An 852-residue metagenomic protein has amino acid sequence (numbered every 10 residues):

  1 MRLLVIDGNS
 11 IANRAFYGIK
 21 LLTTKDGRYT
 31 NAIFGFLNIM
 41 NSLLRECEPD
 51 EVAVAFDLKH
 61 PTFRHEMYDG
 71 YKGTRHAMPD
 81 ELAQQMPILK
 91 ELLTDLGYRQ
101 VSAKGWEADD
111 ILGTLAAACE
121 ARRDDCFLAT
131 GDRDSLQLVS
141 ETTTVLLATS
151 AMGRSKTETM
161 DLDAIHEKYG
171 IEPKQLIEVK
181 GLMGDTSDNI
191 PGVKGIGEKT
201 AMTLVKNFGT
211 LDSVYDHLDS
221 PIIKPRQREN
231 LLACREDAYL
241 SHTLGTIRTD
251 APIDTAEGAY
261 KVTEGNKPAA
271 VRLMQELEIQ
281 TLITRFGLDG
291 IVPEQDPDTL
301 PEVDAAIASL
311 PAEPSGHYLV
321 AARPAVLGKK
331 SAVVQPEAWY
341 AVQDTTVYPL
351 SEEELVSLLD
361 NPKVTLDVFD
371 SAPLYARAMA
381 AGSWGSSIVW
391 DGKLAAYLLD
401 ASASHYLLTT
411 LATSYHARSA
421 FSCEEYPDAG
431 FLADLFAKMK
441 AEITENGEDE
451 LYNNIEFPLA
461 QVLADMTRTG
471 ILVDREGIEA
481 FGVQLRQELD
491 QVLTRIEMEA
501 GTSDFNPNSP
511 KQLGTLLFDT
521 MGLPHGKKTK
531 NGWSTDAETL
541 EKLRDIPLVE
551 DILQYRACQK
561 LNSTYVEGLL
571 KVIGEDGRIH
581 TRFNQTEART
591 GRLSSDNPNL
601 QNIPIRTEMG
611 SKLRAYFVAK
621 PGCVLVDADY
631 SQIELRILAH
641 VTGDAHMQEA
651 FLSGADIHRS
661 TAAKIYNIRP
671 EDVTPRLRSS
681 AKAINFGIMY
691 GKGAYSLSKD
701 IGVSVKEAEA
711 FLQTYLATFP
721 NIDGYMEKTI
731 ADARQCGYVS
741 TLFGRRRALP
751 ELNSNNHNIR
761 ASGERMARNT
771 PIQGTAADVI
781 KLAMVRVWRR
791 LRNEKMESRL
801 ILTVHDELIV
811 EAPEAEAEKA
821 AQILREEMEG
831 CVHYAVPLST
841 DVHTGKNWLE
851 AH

Functional and structural regions predicted by a protein language model:
L3-L4, G8, R14-E51, D69-G70 (+5 more regions): Conserved RNase H-like, two-metal-ion catalytic cores of nucleic-acid enzymes
T23, G73-I253: Extended two-metal-dependent nuclease catalytic cores across DNA- and RNA-processing enzymes
R99-S102, M152-K180, A332-L463, Q487 (+1 more regions): Active-site-proximal helix-loop-helix substrate-binding element of RNase H-like nuclease domains
C234-E353, T365, F369, E425 (+8 more regions): Conserved "right-hand" nucleotidyltransferase catalytic core of DNA-directed polymerases
T345, K393-S422, F431, Q585-R669: Function-dense linear segments that define catalytic or interfacial modules in macromolecule-processing proteins
I443-I455, L459, V779, A783-V804 (+1 more regions): Active-site palm subdomain of RNA-directed nucleic acid polymerases
R468, V566, H580-T581, Q585-A588 (+3 more regions): Conserved catalytic core of nucleic-acid polymerases
Q487, T494, M498, T502-V549 (+4 more regions): C-terminal polymerase-core module
